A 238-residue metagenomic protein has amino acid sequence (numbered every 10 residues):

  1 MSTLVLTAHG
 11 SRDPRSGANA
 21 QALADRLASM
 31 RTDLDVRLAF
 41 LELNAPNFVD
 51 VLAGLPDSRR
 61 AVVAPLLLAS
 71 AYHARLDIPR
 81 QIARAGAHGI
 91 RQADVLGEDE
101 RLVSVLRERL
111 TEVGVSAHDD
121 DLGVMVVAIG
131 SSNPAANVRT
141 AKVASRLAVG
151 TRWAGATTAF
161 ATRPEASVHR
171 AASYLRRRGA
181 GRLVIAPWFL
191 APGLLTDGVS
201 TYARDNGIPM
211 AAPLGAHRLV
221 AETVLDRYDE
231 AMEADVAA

Functional and structural regions predicted by a protein language model:
M1-A238: Active-site-proximal alpha-helix that buttresses catalytic centers in soluble enzyme cores
